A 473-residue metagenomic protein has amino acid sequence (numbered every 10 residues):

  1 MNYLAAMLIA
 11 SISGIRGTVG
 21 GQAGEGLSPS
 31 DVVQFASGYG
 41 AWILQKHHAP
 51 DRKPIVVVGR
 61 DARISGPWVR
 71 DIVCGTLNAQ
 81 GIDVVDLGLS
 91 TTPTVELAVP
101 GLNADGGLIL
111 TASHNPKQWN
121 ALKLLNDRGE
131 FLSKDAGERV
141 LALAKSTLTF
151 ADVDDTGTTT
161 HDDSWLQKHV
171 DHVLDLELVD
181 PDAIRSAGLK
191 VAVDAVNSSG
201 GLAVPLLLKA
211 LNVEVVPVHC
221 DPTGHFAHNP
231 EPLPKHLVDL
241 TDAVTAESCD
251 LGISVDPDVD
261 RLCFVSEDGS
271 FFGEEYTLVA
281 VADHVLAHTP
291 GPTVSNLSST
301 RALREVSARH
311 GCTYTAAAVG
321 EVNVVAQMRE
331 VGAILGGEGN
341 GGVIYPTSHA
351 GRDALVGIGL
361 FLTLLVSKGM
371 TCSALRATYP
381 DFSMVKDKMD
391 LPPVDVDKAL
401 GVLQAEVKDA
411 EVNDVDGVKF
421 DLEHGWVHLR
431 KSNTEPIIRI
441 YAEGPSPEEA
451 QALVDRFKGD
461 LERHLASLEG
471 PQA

Functional and structural regions predicted by a protein language model:
N2-G75, A79-Q80, T159-V191: An N-terminal, well-structured beta->alpha segment
T18, N120-E247: Gly/Ser/Thr-enriched, mixed-charge loops and adjacent short helices that form phosphate/oxyanion-binding elements
A41, Q45-A49, P54-W119, L206-V265: N-terminal small/polar loop signature for handling phosphorylated ligands or for N-terminal nucleophile
N78, L87, E138-D171, D175 (+2 more regions): Proline/glycine-rich low-complexity loops and linkers
L124-D127, C263-E267, I344-P346: Short beta-strand-to-turn element immediately C-terminal to the catalytic PLP-Schiff-base lysine in fold type I
S133, P217-H219, S270-P290, A354-S367: Gly/Ser/Thr-rich active-site loops/lids in small-molecule metabolic enzymes that frequently grip phosphoryl groups
C249-L251, T289-A473: Phosphate-binding and adjacent anionic-ligand microenvironments
